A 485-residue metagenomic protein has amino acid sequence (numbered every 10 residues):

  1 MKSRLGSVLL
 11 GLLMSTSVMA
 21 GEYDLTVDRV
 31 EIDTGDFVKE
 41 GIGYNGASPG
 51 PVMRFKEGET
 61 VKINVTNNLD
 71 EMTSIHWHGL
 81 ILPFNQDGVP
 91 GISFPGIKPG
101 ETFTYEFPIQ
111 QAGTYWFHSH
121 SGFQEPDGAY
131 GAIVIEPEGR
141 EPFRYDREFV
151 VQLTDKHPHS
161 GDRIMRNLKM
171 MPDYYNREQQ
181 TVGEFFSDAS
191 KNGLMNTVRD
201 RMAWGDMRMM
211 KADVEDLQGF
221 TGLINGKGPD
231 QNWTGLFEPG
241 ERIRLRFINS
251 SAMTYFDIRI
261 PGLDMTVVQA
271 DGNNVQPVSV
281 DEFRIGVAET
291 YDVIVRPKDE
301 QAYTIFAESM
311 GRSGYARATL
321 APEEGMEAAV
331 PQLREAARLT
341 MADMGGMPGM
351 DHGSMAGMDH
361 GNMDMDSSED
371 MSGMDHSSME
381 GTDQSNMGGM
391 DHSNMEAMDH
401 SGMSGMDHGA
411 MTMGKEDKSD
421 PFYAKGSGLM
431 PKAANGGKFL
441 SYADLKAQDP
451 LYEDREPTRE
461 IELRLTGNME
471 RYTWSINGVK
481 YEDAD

Functional and structural regions predicted by a protein language model:
M1-V8: Bacterial N-terminal signal peptides that target proteins for export
S15-S17: N-terminal signal peptide c-region/cleavage motif recognized by signal peptidases
A20-V287, E324-N386, S393, G467 (+1 more regions): Histidine-centered copper-binding motifs that mark active-site loops of extracellular/periplasmic copper enzymes
Y115-S121, A302-G311: Short, aromatic- and glycine-rich surface loops/edge beta-strands on solvent-exposed regions
V198-E215, G219-T221, G235, M387-A443: Long, low-complexity, polar/charged, intrinsically disordered or flexibly structured peripheral segments
G240, I248, D292-T304: A conserved active-site cap/scaffold subdomain adjacent to cofactor or substrate pockets
L463: Hydrophobic, well-ordered secondary-structure elements that form the walls of internal hydrophobic environments
G467-D485: Functionally critical, mid-to-C-terminal surface segments that flank or help form catalytic/ligand
